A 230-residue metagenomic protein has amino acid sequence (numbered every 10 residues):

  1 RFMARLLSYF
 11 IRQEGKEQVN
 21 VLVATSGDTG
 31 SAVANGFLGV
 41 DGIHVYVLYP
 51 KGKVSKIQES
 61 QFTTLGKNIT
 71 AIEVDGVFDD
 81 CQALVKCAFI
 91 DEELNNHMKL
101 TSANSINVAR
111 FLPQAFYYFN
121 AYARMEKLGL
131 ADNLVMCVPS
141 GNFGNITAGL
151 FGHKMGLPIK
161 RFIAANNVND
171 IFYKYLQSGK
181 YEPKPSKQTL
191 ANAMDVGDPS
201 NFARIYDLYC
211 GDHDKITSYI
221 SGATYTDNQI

Functional and structural regions predicted by a protein language model:
R1-I230: PLP-dependent amino-acid enzyme catalytic core
